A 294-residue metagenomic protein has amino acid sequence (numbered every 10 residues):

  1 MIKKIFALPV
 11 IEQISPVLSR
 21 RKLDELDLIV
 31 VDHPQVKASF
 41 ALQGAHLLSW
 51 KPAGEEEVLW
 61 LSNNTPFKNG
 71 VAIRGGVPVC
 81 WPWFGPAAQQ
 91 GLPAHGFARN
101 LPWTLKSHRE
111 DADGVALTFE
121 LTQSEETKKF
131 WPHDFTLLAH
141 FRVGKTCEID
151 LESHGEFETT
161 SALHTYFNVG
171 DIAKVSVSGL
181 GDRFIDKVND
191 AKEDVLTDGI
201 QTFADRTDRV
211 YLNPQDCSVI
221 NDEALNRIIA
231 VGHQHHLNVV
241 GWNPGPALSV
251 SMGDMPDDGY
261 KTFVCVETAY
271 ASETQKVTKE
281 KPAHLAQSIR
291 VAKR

Functional and structural regions predicted by a protein language model:
M1-P34, Q43, T127, T136 (+1 more regions): Beta-strand-rich recognition/accessory modules
P34-K37, H46, E55-V58, H133-F135 (+4 more regions): Short acidic/polar mixed-charge low-complexity motifs
P34-P93: Acidic-aromatic substrate-binding/catalytic surfaces of carbohydrate-active enzymes
A38-F40, F141, C147-G155: Short, well-ordered beta-strand segments enriched in hydrophobic/aromatic residues
S49-K51, E156-H164: Short, hydrophobic/aromatic beta-strand segments
G70-R99, S178-A191, Q215-S218: Beta-strand/loop-rich accessory regions of lumenal/periplasmic or secreted enzymes, predominantly carbohydrate-active
L92-G144: Extended, loop-rich substrate-binding clefts of extracytoplasmic carbohydrate-active enzymes
E158, Y166-V240: Active-site/ligand-binding surface loops and adjacent short beta/alpha elements that line catalytic pockets across
